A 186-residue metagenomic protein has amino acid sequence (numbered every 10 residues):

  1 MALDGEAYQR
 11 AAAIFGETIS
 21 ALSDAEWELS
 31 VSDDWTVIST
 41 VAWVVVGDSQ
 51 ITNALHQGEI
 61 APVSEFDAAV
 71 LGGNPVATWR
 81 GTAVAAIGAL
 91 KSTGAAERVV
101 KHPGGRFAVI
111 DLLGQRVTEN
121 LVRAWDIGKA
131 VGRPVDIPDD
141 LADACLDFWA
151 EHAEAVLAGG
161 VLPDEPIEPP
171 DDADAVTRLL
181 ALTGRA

Functional and structural regions predicted by a protein language model:
A2-I14, A21-V31, T36, N53-L71 (+1 more regions): Structured surface interface patches that mediate subunit assembly and partner/cofactor docking
